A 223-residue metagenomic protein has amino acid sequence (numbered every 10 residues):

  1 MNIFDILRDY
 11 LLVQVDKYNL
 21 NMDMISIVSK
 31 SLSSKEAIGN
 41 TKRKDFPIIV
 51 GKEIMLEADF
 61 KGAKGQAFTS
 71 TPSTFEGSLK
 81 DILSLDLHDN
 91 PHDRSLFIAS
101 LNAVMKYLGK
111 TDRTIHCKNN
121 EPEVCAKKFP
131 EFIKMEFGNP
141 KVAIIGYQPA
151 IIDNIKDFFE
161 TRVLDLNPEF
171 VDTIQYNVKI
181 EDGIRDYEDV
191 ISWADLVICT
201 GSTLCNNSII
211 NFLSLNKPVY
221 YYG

Functional and structural regions predicted by a protein language model:
M1-P149: Electropositive, gly/pro-rich neighborhoods at or near active sites that engage anionic ligands
I49-G51, I133-N139, K156-D157, D189-D195 (+1 more regions): Flexible, charged surface loops at secondary-structure boundaries
T111-P122, V171-V178, D195: Glycine-rich phosphate-binding "P-loop"
K141, E160-R162, P218: Residues at the starts of beta-strands that form the adenosine-phosphate
G146, D165, G223: Short beta-strand/turn micro-motifs composed of small residues that flank or help shape donor/cofactor-binding pockets
Y147-I151, S202-C205: Gly/Ser/Thr-rich loops at beta-strand to alpha-helix junctions that form or flank small-molecule/cofactor-binding
A150-E181, R185: Histidine/lysine/aspartate-rich catalytic loop segments that bind and position anionic ligands
N177-G223: Accessory, usually C-terminal, subdomains that scaffold auxiliary metal cofactors
